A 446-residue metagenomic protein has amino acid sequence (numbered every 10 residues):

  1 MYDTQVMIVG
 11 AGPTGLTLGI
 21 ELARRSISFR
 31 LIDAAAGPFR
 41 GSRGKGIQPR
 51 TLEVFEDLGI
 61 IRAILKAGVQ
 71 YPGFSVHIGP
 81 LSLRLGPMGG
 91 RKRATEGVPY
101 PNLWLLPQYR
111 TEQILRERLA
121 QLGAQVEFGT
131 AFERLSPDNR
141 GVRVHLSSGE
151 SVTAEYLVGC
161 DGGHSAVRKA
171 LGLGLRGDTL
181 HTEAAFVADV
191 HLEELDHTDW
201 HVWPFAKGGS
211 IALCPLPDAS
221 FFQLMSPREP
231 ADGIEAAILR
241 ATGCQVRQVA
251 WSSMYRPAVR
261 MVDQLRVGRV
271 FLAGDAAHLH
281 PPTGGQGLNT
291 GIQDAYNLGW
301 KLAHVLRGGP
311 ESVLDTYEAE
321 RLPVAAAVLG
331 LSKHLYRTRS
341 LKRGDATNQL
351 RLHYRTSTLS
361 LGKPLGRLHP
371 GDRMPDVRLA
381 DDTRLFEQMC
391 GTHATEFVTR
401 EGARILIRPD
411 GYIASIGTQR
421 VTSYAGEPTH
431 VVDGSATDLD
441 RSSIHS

Functional and structural regions predicted by a protein language model:
M1-Q5, V9, R24-R25, A34 (+6 more regions): Helical substrate-recognition/capping region of FAD-dependent monooxygenase/halogenase enzymes
Y2-T4, S147-Y156: Core beta-strand elements of the Rossmann-like FAD/NAD(P) dinucleotide-binding domain in flavoenzyme oxidoreductases
G15-L16: N-terminal Rossmann-fold NAD(P) dinucleotide-binding loop
A23-G44: Glycine-rich FAD pyrophosphate-binding loop
R43, Q48-R118, L216: Active-site-adjacent segment of FAD-dependent monooxygenases/related oxidoreductases
A67, E229-T290, L322-V324, V328: FAD/FMN-dependent oxidoreductases across multiple families
E117, Y156, C160-P257: Conserved FAD-binding catalytic core of PHBH/FMO-like flavoproteins
F128-V142: A conserved short coil-to-beta-strand element within the FAD-binding core of flavoproteins
